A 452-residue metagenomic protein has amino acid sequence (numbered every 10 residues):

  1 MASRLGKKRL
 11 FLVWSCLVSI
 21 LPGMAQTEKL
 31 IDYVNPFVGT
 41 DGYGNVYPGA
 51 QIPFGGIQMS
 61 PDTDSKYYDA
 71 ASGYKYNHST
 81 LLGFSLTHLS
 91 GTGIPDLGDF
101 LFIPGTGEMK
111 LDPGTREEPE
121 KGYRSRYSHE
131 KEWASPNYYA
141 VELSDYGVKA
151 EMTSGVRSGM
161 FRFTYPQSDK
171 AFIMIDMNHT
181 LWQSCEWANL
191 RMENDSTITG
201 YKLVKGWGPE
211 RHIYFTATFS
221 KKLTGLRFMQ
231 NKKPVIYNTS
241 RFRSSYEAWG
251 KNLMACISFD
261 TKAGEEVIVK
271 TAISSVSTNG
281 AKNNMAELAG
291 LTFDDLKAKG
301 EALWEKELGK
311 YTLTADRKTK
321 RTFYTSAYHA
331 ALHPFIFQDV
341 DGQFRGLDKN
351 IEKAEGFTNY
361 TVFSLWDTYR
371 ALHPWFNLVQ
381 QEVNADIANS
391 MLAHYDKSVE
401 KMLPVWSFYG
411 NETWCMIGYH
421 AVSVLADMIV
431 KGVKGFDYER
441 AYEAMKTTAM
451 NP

Functional and structural regions predicted by a protein language model:
M1-T27: Bacterial Sec-dependent N-terminal signal peptides
Q26-P452: Accessory carbohydrate-recognition regions in carbohydrate-active enzymes
